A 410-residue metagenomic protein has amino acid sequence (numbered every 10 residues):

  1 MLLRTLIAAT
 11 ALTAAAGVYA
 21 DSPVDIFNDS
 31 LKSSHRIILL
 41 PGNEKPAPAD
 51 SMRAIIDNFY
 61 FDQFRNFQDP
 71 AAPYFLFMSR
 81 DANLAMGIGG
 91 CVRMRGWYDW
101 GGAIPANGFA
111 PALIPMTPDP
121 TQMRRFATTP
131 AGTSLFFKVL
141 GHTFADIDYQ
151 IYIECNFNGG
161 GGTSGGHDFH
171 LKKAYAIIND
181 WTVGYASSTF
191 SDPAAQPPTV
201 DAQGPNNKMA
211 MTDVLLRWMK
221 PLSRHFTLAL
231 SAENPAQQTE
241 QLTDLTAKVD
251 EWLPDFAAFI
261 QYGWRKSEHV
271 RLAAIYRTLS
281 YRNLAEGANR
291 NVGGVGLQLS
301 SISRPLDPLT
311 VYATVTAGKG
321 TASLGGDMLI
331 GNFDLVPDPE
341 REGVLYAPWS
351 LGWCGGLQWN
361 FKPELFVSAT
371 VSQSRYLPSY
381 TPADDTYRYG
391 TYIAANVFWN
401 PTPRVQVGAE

Functional and structural regions predicted by a protein language model:
M1-L6: Bacterial N-terminal signal peptides that target proteins for export
Y19-G102: N-terminal periplasmic/intermembrane-space "pro-region" immediately following the signal or transit peptide
S79-G108, P120-Q238, A257, Q261-W264 (+2 more regions): Outer membrane beta-barrel
G101-N107, G162-L171, P193-D201, T239-K248 (+5 more regions): Outer-membrane beta-barrel translocator domains and adjoining extracellular loop/strand segments of Gram-negative
D148-G160, L228, A232-N234, L272-T278 (+2 more regions): Transmembrane beta-strand segments that form the barrel wall of outer-membrane beta-barrel proteins
Y262-T381, Y387: Detector for outer-membrane/organellar transmembrane beta-barrel domains, recognizing the amphipathic beta-strand
